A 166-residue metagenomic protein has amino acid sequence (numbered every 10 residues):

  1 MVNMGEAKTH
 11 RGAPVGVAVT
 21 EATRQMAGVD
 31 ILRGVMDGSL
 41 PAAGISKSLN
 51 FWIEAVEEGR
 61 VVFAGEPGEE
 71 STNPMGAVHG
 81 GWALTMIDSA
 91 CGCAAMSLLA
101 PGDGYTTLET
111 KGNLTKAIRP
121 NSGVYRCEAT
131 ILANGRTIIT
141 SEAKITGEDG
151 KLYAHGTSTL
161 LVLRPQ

Functional and structural regions predicted by a protein language model:
M1-Q166: Terminal targeting signals and extreme-terminal segments of soluble enzymes
